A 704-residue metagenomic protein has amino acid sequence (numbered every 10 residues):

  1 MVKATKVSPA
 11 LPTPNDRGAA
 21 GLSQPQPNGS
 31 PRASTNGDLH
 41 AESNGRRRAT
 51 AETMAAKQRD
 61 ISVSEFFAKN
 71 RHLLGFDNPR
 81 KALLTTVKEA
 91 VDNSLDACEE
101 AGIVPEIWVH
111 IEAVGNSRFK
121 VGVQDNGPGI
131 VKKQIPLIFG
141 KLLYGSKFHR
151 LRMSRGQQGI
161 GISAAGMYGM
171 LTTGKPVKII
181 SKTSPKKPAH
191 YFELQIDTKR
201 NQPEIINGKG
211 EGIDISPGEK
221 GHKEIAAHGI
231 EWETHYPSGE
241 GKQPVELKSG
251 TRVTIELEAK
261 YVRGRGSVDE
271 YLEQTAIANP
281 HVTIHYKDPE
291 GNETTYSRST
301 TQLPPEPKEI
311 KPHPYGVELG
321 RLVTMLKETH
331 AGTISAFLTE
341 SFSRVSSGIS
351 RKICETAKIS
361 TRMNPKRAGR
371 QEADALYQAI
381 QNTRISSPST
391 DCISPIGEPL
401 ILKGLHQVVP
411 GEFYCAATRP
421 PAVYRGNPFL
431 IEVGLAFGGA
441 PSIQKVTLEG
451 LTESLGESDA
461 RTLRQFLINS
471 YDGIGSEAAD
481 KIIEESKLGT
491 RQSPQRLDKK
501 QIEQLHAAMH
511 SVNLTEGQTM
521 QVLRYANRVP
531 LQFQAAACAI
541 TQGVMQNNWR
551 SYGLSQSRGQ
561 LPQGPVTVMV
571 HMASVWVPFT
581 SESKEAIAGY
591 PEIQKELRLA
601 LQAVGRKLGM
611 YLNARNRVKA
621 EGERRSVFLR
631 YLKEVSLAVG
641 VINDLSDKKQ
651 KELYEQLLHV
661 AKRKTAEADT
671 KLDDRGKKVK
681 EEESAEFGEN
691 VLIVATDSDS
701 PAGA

Functional and structural regions predicted by a protein language model:
K3-A4, A51, K120, G145-G316 (+6 more regions): GHKL-type ATPase core
N15, A20-G21, N28, R32 (+3 more regions): Asparagine/serine/threonine-enriched low-complexity, disordered tracts, especially those forming N-linked glycosylation
R80-V109, G161-Y168: Conserved ATP-binding N-box helix of the HATPase_c
E112-V121: Short beta-strand-loop-beta element adjacent to the nucleotide/active-site pocket used for signaling
D125: Acidic ATP/Mg2+-coordinating residue in the GHKL
G129-L137, A165: Short helix N-cap motif at coil->helix boundaries in the Bergerat
H281, T294-G320, K327, I349-K352 (+4 more regions): GHKL/Bergerat-fold ATPase module
R321, S341-R344, A368-N382, S387-I474 (+7 more regions): Charge-rich (often acidic), low-complexity intrinsically disordered regions concentrated in mid-to-C-terminal segments
